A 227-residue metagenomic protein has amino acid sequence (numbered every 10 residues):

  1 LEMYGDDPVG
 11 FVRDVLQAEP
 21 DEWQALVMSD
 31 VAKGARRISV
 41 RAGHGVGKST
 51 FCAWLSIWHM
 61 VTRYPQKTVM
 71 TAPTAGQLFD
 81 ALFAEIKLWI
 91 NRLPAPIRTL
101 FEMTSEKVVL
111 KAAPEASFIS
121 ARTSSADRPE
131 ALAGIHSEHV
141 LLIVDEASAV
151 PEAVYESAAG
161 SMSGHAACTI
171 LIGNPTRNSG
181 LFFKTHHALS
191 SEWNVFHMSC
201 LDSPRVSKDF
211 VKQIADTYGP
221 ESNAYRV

Functional and structural regions predicted by a protein language model:
L1-V227: Phosphate/NTP-binding elements of NTP-utilizing enzymes
